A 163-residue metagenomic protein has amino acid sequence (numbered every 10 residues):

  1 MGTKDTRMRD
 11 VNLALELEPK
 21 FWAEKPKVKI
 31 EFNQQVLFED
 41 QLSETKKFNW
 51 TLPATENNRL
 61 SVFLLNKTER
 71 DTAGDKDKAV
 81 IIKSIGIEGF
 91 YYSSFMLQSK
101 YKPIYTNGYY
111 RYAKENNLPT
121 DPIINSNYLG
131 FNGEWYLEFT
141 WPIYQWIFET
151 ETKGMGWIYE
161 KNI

Functional and structural regions predicted by a protein language model:
G2-V11, F21-A23, K29, Y91-I163: Activation corresponds to long, low-complexity, non-globular regions
E18-I81, F95-I123, N132: Beta-strand-rich ligand-recognition modules
